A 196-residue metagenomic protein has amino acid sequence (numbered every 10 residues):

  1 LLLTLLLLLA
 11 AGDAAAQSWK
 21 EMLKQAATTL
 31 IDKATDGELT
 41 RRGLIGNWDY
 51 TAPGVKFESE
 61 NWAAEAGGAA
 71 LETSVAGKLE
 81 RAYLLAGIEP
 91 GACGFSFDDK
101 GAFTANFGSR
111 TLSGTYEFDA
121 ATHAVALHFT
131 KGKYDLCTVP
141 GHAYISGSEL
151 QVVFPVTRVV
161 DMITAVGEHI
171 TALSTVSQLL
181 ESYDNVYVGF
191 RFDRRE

Functional and structural regions predicted by a protein language model:
L2-A10: Bacterial N-terminal signal peptides
G12-A16: Sec/Tat signal peptide C-region and signal peptidase I cleavage site
Q17-K100, T104, R110-L112, A120-E196: Lipid interaction determinants
